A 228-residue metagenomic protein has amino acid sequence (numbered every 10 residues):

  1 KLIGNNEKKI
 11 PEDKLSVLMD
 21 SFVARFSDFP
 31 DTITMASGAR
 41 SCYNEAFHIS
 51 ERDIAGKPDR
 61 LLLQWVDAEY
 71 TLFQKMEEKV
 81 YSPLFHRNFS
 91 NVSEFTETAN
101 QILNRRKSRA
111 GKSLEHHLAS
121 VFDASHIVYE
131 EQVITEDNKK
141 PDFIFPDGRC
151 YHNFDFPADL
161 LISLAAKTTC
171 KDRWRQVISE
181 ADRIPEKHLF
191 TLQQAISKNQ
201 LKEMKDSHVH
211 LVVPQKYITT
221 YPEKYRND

Functional and structural regions predicted by a protein language model:
K1-S37: Terminal, charged accessory segments of proteins
L2-K9, T34, Y43-I54, P58 (+6 more regions): Proteins with a high burden of low-complexity, intrinsically disordered sequence enriched in S/T/G/P/A and R, requiring
N5-N6, N44, N88-N91, N100 (+5 more regions): Detector for Asparagine
P11-K14, R25, F29-D31, S50 (+4 more regions): Serine/threonine-rich low-complexity intrinsically disordered regions
V23-K112: Interdomain/boundary linker segments immediately adjacent to catalytic/signaling cores
H116-A119, D123-A124, Y129-D228: Catalytic core segments in nucleotide and nucleic-acid processing enzymes
